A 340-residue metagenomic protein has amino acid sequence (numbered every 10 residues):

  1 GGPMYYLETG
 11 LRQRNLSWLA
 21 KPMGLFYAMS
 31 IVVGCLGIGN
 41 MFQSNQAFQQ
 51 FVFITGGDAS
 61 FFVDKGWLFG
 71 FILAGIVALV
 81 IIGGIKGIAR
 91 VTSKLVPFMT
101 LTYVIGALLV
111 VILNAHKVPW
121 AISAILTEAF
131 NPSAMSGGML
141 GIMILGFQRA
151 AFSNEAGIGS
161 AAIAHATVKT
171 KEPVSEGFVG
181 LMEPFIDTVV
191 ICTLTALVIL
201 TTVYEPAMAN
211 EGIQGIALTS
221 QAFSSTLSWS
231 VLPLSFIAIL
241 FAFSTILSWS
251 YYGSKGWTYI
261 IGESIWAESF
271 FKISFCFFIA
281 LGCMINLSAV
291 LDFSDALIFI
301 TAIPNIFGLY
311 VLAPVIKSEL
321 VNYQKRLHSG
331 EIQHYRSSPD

Functional and structural regions predicted by a protein language model:
G1, R12-R14, G56-G57, A156 (+3 more regions): Juxtamembrane helix-boundary/capping and inter-helix hinge elements in multi-pass membrane proteins
G1-W18, E205-S224, K255-I261, V321-H328: Flexible loop linkers connecting adjacent transmembrane helices in multi-pass alpha-helical membrane transporters
E8-N45, F51-L73, V77-V80, I237-I246 (+1 more regions): Helix-loop-helix module between adjacent transmembrane segments
R12-M23, A238, A242-A280, V311-D340: C-terminal membrane-solvent junction of multi-pass transporters and transport-like membrane proteins
L16-V33, F69-I72, S133-S153, V190 (+4 more regions): Select transmembrane alpha-helical segments in multipass membrane proteins
M23, Y27, I31, S44-F51 (+6 more regions): Membrane-interface loop-to-helix entry segments
V80, V111, A150-E155, G159-P173 (+1 more regions): Helix-loop junctions at the membrane interface of multi-pass solute transporters
A107-A124, M135-G137, T167-V168, M182 (+1 more regions): Extracellular/periplasmic helix-exit of transmembrane alpha-helices
